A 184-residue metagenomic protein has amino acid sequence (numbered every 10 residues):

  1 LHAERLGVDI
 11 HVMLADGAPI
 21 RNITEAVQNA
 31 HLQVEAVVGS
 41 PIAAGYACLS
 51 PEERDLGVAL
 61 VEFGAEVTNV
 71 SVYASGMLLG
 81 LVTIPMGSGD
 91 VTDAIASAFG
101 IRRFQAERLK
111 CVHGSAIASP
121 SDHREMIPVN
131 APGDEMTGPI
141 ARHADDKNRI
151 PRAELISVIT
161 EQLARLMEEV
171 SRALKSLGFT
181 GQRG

Functional and structural regions predicted by a protein language model:
L1-A59, L78-L79, S88, R102-R103 (+2 more regions): Nucleotide/phosphate-binding catalytic cleft detector across ATP-hydrolyzing and phosphate-transferring enzymes
V27, E62, I95, V170: Residue-level signature of catalytic and energy-coupling elements of molecular machines, predominantly ATP/GTP-dependent
L60-V67, Y73-G76, P85-G89, G184: A short acidic Gly-Thr/Ser loop motif
L81-T83: Residue-level detector of high-confidence beta-strand sites
V91-R103: Catalytic P-loop NTP-binding/switch module of NTPases
Q162-S171: A general structural motif
S171-R183: Phosphate/pyrophosphate-binding loops at sites that engage ATP/ADP/AMP, CoA/4′-phosphopantetheine, polyphosphate
